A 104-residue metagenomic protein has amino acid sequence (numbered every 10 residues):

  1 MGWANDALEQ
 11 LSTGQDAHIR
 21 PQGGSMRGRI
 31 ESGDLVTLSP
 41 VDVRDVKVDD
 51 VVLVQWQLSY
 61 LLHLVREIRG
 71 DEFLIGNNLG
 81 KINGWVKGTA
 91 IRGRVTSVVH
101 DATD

Functional and structural regions predicted by a protein language model:
M1-D104: Extended hydrophobic leader/signal-anchor segments used for secretion and membrane insertion
